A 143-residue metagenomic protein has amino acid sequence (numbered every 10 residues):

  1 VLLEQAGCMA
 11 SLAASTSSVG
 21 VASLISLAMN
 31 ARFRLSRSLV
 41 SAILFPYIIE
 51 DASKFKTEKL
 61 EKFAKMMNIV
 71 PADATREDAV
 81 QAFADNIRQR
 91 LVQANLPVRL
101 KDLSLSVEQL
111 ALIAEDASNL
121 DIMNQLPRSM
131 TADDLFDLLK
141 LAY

Functional and structural regions predicted by a protein language model:
V1-N86: Active-site segments that bind and position negatively charged phosphate/pyrophosphate groups
V70-Y143: C-terminal charged capping/lid subdomain of soluble metabolic enzymes
